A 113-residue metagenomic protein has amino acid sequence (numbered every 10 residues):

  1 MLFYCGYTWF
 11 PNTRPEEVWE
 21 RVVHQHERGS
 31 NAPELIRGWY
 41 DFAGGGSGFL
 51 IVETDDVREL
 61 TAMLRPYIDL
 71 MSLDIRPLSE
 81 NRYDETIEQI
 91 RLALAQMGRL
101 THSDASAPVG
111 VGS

Functional and structural regions predicted by a protein language model:
M1-G46, D55-R58, E80-N81, E85-S113: Short S/T/G/P-rich N-terminal loop/turn motif that feeds into the first structured element of a domain
Q25-R28, P66-L70: Conserved short hydrophobic interaction patches
G46-G48, D69-M71: A generic structural signal for short beta-strands and their flanking turns/coil linkers
L50-V52: Functionalized membrane-embedded alpha-helices
V57-P66: Short, electropositive alpha-helical surface patch
L70-N81: Conserved short beta-strand edge segments in small beta-sheet-based binding/regulatory domains
